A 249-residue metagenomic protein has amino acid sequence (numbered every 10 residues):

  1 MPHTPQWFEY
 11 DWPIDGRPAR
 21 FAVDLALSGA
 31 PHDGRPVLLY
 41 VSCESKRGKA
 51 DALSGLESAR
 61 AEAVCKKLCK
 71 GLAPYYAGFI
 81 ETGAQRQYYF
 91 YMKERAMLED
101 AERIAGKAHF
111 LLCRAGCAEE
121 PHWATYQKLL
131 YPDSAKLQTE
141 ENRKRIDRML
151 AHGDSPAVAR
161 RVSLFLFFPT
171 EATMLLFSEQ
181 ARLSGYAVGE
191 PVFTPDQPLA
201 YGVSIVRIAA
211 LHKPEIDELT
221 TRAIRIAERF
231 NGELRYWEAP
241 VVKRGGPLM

Functional and structural regions predicted by a protein language model:
M1-M249: Long, contiguous binding/interaction regions
